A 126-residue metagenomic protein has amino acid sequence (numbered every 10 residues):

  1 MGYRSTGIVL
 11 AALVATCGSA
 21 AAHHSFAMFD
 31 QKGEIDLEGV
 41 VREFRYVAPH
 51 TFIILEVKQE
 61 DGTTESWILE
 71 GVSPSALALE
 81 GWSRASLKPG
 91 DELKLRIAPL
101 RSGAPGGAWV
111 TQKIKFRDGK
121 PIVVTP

Functional and structural regions predicted by a protein language model:
G7-G18: Bacterial N-terminal signal peptides
A21-I35: Short boundary/loop segments of OB/S1/cold-shock single-stranded nucleic-acid-binding domains
G39-V41: Conserved hydrophobic positions within beta-strands
V47-K58: Short aromatic-glycine-enriched beta-strand elements
E60-V72: A short macromolecule-binding patch
G71-L79: Short, structured beta-strand/loop micro-motifs enriched in basic residues and often containing a Trp
A78-L95: Short nucleic-acid-contacting surface segments enriched for D/E, G, S/T with interspersed K/R
L100-P126: OB-fold/S1-family single-stranded nucleic acid-binding modules
